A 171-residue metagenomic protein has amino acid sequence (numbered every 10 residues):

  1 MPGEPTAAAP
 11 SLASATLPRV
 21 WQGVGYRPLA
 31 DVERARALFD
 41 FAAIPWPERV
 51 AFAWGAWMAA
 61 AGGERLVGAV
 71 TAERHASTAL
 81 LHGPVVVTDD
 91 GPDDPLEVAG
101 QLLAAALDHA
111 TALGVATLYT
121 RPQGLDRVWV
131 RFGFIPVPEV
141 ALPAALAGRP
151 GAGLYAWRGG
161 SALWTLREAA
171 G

Functional and structural regions predicted by a protein language model:
M1-R19, I44-W46, E73, Y119-G171: Terminal substrate-recognition subdomain of acyl/acetyltransferases
A30-G62: Active-site rim helix/loop that mediates acceptor-substrate recognition in acyltransferases
F52, S77, G124-L125: A generic "binding-loop/recognition-motif" signal
G55, G63-R74, T78-V85: Conserved beta-strand in the GNAT
P84-E97, G124: A short, internal acetyl-CoA/4′-phosphopantetheine-binding micro-motif in the GNAT/acyltransferase core
P92-A110, T120: Conserved acetyl-CoA-binding loop-helix of GNAT-fold acetyltransferases
A112-V115: Short, high-confidence coil segments that cap the C-terminus of an alpha-helix and link into the following beta-strand
